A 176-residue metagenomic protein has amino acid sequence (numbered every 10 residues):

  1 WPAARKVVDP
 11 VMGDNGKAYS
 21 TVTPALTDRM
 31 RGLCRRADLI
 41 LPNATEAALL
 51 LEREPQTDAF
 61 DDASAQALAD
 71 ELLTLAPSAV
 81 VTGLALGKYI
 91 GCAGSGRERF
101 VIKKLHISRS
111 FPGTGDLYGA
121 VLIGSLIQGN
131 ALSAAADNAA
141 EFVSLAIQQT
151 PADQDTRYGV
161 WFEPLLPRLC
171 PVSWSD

Functional and structural regions predicted by a protein language model:
W1-G32: Glycine/small-residue-rich loop that forms an oxyanion/phosphate-binding "nest" at active or ligand-binding sites
M12-D14, E46, G83-G87, L105-S108 (+1 more regions): Glycine-rich beta-alpha junction loops
S20-F100, S133: Conserved phosphate/ATP/ADP-binding segment of small-molecule kinases
R36-I40, L50-E54, L75-S78, S125 (+2 more regions): Change "in soluble alpha/beta enzymes" to "in soluble alpha/beta proteins
A48-L49, S108-L132, A136: Short, small-residue alpha-helix embedded
L68-L72, R99-Y118: Gly/Ser/Thr-rich active-site loops/lids in small-molecule metabolic enzymes that frequently grip phosphoryl groups
K88-G91, S110-F111, A146-A152: Short active-site-adjacent structural elements
S133-D176: Charged C-terminal helix
